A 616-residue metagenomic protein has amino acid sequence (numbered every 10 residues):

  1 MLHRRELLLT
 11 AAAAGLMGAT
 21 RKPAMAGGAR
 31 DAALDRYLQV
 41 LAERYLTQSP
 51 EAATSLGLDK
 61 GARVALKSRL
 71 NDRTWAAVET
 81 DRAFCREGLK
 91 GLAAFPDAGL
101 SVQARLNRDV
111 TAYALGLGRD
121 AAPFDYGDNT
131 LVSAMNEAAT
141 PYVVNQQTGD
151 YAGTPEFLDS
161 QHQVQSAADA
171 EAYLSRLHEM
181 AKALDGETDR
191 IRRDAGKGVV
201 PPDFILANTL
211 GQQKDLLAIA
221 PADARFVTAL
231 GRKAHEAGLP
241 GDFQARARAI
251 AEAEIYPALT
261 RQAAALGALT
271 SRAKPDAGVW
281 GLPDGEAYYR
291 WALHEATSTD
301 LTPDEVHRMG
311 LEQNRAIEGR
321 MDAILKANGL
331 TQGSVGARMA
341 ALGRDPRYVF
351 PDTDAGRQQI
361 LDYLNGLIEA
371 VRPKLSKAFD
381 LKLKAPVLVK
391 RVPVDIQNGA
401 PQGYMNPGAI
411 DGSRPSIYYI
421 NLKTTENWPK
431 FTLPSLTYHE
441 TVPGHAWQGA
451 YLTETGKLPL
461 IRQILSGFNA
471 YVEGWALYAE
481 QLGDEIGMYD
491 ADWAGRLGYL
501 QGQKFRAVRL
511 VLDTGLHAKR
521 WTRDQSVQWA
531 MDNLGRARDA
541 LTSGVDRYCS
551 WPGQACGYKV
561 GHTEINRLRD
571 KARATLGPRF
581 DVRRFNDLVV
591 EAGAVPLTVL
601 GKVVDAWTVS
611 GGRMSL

Functional and structural regions predicted by a protein language model:
M1-G15: N-terminal secretory signal peptides and thylakoid transit peptides that target proteins across membranes
M17-P23: C-terminal segment of classical bacterial N-terminal signal peptides
P23-L616: N-terminal maturation segment of proteins
